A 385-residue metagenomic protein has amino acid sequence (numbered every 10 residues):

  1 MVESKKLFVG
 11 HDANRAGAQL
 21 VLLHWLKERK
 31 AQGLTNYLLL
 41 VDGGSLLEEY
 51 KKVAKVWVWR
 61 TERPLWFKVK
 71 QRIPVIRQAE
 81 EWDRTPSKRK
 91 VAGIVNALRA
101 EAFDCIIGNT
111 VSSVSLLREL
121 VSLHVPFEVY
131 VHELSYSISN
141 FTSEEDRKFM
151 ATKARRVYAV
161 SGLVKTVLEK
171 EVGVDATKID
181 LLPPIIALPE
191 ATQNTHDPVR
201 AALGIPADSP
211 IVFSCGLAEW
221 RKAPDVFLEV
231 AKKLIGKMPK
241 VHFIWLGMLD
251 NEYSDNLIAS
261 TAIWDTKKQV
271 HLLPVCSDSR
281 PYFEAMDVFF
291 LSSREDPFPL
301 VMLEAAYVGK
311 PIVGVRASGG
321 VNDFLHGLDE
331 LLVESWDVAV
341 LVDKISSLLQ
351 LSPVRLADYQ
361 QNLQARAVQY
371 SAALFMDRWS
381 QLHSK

Functional and structural regions predicted by a protein language model:
L7-V9, P206-K222, L228-A231, I244: Conserved donor-binding/catalytic core segment of Leloir-type glycosyltransferases
L39-S45, I186, C215, H242-N256: Glycosyltransferase donor-sugar binding loop
L163, I185: Carbohydrate-associated surface elements
A191-I205, I258-A259, P353-V354: A short helix/loop element that forms part of the nucleotide-sugar donor recognition site in Leloir-type
D255-P274: Nucleotide-activated donor-binding/catalytic signature segment of Leloir-type glycosyltransferases, i.e., the conserved
R294: Aromatic "clamp/platform" in nucleotide-sugar-dependent glycosyltransferases that forms part of the donor/acceptor
P311-V315: Short hydrophobic beta-strand element within catalytic cores of glycosyltransferases and related nucleotide-activated
R316, H326-V338, S347-P353: Conserved acidic donor-binding segment of nucleotide-sugar-dependent glycosyltransferases
